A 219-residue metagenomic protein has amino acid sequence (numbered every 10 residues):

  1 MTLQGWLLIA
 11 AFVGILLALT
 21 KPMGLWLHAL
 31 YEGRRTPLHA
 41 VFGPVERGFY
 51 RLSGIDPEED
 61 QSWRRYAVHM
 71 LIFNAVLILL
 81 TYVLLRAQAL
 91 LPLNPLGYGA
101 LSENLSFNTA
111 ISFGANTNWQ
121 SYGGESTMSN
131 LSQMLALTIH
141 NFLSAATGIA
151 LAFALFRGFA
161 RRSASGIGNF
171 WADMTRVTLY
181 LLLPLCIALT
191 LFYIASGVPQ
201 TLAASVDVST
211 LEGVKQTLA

Functional and structural regions predicted by a protein language model:
M1-N108, A152, A160-G168, A172-S209: N-terminal alpha-helical transmembrane segments of multi-pass membrane transport and channel/translocase proteins
G5-L8, A115, W119, N141 (+1 more regions): Hydrophobic transmembrane alpha-helices of multi-pass small-molecule transporters
F12-L19, W119-G124, T138-H140: Short, functional N-terminal and low-complexity linear motifs
I15, T127-R157: Pore domain of cation channels
P92-L137, P199-A219: P-loop potassium selectivity filter motif centered on the GYG triad
